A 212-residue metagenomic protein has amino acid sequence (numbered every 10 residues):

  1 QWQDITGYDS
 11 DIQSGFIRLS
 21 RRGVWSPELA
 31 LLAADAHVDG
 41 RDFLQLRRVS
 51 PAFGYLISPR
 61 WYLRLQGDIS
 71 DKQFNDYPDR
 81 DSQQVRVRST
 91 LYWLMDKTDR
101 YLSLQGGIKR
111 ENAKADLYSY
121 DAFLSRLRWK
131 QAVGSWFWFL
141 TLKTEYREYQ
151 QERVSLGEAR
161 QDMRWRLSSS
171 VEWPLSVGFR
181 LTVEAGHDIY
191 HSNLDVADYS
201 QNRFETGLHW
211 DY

Functional and structural regions predicted by a protein language model:
Q1-Y212: Gram-negative and organellar
